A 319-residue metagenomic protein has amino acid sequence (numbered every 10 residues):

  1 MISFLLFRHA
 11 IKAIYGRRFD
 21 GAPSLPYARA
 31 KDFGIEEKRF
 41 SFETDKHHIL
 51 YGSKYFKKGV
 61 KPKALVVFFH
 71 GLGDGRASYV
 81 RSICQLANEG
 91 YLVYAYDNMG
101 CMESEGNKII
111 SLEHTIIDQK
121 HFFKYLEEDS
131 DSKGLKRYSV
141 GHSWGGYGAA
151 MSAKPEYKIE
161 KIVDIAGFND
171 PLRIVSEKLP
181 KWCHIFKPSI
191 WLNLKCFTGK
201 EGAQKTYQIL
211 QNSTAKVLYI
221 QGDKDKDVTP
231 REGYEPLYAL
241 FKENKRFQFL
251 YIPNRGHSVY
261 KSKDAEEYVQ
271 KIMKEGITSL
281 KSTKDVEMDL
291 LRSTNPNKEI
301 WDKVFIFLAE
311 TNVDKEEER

Functional and structural regions predicted by a protein language model:
M1-E43, Y51-Y55, M273-K284, E316-E318: An N-terminal hydrophobic leader/cap segment in hydrolases
L72-Q85, N98, R231: The serine-hydrolase catalytic nucleophile loop
G73-R76, C101-S130: Catalytic nucleophile-loop/oxyanion-hole region of alpha/beta-hydrolase and closely related hydrolase-like folds
L86-E105: Conserved alpha/beta-hydrolase
M151-G202: Hydrolase active-site cap/lid region
S213, Y219-Q221, D225: Short beta-strand/loop motif that positions the catalytic acidic residue of the alpha/beta-hydrolase fold
A215, T229-L240, D264-A265: Short alpha-helix in the alpha/beta-hydrolase fold that links the catalytic acid
D264-R319: Catalytic active-site module of serine/aspartate enzymes centered on a nucleophile-bearing elbow/loop
